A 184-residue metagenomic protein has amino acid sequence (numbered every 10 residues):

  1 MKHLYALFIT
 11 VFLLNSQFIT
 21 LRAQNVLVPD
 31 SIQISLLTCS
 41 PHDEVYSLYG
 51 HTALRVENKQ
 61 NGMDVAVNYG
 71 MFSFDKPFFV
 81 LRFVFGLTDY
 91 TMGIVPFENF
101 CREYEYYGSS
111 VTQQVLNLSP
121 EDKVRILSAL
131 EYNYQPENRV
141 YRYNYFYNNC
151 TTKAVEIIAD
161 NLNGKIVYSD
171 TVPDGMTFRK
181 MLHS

Functional and structural regions predicted by a protein language model:
M1-N25: Bacterial Sec-dependent N-terminal signal peptides
H3, F79, R125, T177-M181: Exposed alpha-helical structural elements
R22, N58-K59, E131, A159: Residue-level marker of positions within ordered structural domains that often coincide with functionally constrained
P29-S109: Glycine-rich catalytic cores of cysteine/serine-nucleophile enzymes that process amide/ester linkages in cell-envelope
H42-D43, S109-N117, P136-Y145: Second-shell loop/turn segments in exported
L118-E131: A structural motif
Y132-S184: Activation targets extended, charge/polar-rich intrinsically disordered C-terminal tails
